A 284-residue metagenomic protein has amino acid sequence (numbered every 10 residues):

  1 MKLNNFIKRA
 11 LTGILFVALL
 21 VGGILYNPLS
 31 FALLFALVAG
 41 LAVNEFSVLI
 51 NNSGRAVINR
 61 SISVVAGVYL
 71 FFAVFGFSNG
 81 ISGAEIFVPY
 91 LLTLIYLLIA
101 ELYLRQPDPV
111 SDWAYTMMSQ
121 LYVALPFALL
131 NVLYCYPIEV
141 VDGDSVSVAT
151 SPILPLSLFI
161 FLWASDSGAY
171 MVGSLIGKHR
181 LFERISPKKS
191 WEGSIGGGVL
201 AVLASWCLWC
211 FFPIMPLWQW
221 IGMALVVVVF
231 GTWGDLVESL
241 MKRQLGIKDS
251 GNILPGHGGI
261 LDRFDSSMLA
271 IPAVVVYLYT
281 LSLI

Functional and structural regions predicted by a protein language model:
K2-L225: Membrane-embedded alpha-helical bundles of polytopic integral membrane proteins
A169-Y170, S174-L175, S239-I247: Juxtamembrane interface at the ends
W218-G222, G258, F264, L283-I284: Short, conserved aromatic-histidine micro-motifs
V227-G231: Transmembrane alpha-helix interface/packing and boundary motifs in multi-pass membrane proteins, characterized by
Q244-S267: Interfacial loop-to-transmembrane junctions
A270-I271: C-terminal-most transmembrane helix of multi-pass membrane proteins
V276-I284: Juxtamembrane boundary at the C-terminal end of a transmembrane helix
